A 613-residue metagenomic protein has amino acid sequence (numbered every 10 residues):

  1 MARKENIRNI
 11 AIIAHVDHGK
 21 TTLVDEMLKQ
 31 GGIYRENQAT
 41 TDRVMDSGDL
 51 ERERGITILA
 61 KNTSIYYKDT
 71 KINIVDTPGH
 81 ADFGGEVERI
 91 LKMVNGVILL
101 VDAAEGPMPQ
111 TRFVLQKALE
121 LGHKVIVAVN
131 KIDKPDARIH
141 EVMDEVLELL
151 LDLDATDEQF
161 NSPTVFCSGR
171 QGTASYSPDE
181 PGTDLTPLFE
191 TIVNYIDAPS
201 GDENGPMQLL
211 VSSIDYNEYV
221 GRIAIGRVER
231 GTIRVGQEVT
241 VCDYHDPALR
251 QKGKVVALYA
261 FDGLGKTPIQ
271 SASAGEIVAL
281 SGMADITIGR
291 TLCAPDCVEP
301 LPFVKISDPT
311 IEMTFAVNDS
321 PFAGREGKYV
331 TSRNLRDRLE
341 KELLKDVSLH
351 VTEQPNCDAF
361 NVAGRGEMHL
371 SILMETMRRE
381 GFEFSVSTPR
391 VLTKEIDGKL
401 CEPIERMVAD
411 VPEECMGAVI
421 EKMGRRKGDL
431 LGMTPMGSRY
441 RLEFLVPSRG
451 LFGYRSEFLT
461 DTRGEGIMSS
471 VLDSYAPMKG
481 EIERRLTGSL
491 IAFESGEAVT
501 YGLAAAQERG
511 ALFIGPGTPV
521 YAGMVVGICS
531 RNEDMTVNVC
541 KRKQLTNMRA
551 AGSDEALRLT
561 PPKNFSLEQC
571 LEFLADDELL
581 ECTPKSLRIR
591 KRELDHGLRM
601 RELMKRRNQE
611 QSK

Functional and structural regions predicted by a protein language model:
M1-K613: Structural and coupling elements of P-loop NTPases
